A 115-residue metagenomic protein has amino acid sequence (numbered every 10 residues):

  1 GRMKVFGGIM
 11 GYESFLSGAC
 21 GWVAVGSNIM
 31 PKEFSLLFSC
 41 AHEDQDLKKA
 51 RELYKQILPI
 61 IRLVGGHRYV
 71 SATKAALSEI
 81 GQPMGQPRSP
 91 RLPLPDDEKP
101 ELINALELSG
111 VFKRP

Functional and structural regions predicted by a protein language model:
G1-G65: Catalytic alpha/beta core domains of metabolic enzymes, predominantly
F15, Q56-R91: Conserved short secondary-structure transition element at the edge of the structured enzyme core that lines
P31-F34, V70-T73, K99: A general structural signal for well-ordered alpha-helical segments in protein cores
A41, S78, E107: Short polybasic/polar patches that bind polyanions
P83-P115: Flexible C-terminal active-site loop/helix
